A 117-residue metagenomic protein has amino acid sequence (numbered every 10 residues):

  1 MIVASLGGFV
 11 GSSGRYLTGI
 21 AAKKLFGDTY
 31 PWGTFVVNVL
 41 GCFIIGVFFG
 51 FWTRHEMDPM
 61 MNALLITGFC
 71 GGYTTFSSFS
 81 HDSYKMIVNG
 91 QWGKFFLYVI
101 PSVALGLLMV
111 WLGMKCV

Functional and structural regions predicted by a protein language model:
M1-V117: Membrane-interface helix-loop junctions in multi-pass transporters/channels
